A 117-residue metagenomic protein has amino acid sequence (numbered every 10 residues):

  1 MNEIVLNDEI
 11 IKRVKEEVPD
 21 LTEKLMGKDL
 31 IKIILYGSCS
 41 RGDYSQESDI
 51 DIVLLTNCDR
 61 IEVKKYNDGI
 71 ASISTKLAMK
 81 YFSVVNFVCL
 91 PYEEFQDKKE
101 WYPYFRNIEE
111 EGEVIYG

Functional and structural regions predicted by a protein language model:
M1-D29, R41-Q46, N57-G117: Catalytic core of pol beta-like nucleotidyltransferases
I31-C39: Short gly/ser-rich loop at a beta-strand->alpha-helix junction or flexible surface loop bordering the NTP-binding
L35, E47-D49: Alpha-helical architecture
D51-L55: Short beta-strand->loop micro-motif that forms the acidic, two-metal-ion catalytic signature in nucleotide-processing
